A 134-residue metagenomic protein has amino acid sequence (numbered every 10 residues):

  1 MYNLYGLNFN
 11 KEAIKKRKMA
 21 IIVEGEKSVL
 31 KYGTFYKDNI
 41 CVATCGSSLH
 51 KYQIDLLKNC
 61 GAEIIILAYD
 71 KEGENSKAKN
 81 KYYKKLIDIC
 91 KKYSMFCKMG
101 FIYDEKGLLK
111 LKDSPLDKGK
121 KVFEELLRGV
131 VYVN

Functional and structural regions predicted by a protein language model:
M1-C60: Phosphate-handling DNA/RNA-contact segment within nucleic-acid enzymes
T34-N134: TOPRIM fold recognition
